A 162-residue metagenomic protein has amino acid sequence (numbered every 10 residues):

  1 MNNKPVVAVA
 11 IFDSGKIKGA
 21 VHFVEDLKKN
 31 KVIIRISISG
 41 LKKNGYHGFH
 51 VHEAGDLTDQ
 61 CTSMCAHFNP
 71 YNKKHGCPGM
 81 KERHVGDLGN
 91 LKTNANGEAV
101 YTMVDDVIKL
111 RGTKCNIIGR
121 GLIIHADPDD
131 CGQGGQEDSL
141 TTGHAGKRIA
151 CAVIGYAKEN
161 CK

Functional and structural regions predicted by a protein language model:
M1-K162: N-terminal leader/targeting pre-sequences
